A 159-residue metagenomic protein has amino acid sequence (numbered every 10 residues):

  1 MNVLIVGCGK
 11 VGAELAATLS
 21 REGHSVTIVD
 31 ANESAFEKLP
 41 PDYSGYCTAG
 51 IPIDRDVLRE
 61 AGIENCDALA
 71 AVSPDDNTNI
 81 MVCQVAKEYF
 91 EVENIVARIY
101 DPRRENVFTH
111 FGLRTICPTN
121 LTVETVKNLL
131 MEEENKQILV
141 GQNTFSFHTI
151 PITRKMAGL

Functional and structural regions predicted by a protein language model:
M1-L159: Cytosolic regulatory regions of ion transport systems
